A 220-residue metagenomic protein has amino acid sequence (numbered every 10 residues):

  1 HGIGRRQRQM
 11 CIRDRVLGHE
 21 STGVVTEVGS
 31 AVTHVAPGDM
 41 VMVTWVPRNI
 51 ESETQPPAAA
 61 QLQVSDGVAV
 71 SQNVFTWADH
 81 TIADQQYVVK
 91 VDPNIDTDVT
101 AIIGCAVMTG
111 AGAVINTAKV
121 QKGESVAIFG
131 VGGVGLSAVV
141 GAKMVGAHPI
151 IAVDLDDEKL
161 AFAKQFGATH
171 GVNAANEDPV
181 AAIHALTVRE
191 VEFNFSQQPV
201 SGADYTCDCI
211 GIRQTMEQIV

Functional and structural regions predicted by a protein language model:
H1-I12: Single conserved hydrophobic/aromatic residue that forms the stacking wall/gate of nucleotide- or nucleobase-binding
L17-V88: Glycine-rich phosphate/adenylate-binding loop and adjacent beta-alpha elements of nucleotide- or dinucleotide-binding
H34-P37, T109, K122: Short, flexible surface segments
A69-A78, I95-N116, F129-S137: A glycine-rich, Thr/Ser-enriched phosphate-binding loop motif common to dinucleotide/cofactor-binding enzymes
N94-T97, K119-S125, S201: Short helix-loop-beta connector
I128-V131, K143-Q218: Adenosine-nucleotide cofactor-binding segment
